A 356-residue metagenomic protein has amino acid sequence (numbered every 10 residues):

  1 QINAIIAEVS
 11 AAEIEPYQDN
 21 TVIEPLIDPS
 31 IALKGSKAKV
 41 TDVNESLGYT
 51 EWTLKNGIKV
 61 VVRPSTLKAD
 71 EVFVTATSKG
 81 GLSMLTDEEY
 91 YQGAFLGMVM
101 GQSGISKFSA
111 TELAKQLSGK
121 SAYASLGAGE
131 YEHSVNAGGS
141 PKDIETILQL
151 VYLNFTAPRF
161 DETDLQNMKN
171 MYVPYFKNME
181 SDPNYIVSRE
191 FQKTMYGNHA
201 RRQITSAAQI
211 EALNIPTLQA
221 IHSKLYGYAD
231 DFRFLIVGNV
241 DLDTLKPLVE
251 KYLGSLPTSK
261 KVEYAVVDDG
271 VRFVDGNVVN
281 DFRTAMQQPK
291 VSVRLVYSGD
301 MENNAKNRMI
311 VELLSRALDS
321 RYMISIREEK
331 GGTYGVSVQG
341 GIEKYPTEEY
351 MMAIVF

Functional and structural regions predicted by a protein language model:
Q1, V61, K68-G101, I105-A157 (+5 more regions): M16 family metallopeptidases and their MPP-like homologs
Q1-T86, R233-I236, V240-M286, V291-S298 (+1 more regions): Proteolytic maturation boundary segments
T111, K115, N170, P216 (+3 more regions): Solvent-exposed alpha-helical segments within well-ordered globular domains of core cellular machineries
R189, H199, I215-Y252: Non-catalytic, conformational "gating/processing" segments within enzyme and secreted inhibitor domains
L318-D319: Short Ser/Thr-interspersed hydrophobic loop/turn segments at strand-loop and sheet-helix junctions that line or gate
